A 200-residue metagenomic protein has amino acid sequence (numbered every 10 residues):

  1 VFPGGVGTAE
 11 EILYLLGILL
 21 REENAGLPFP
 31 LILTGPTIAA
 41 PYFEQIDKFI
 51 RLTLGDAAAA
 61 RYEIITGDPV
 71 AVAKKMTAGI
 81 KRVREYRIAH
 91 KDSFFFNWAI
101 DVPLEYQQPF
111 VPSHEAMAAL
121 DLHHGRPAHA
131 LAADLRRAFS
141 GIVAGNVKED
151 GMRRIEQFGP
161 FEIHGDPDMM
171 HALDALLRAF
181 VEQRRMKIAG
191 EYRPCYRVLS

Functional and structural regions predicted by a protein language model:
V1-L27, I32: Active-site/ligand-binding-proximal alpha/beta "capping" segment
E10-Y14, P41, G67, A71: Conserved active-site and cofactor/substrate-binding residues in soluble primary-metabolism enzymes
L15-L19, D47-L52, K81, G159 (+2 more regions): Short, solvent-exposed amphipathic alpha-helical segments in soluble enzyme and RNA/protein-processing domains
L20-E63: Glycine-rich phosphate/pyrophosphate-binding loop at beta-loop-alpha junctions
G26, G35, R51, Y62 (+6 more regions): Solvent-exposed, non-transmembrane amphipathic alpha-helical segments
Q45-R137: Charged, amphipathic alpha-helical linkers/stalks
A132-S200: C-terminal non-catalytic accessory extensions
